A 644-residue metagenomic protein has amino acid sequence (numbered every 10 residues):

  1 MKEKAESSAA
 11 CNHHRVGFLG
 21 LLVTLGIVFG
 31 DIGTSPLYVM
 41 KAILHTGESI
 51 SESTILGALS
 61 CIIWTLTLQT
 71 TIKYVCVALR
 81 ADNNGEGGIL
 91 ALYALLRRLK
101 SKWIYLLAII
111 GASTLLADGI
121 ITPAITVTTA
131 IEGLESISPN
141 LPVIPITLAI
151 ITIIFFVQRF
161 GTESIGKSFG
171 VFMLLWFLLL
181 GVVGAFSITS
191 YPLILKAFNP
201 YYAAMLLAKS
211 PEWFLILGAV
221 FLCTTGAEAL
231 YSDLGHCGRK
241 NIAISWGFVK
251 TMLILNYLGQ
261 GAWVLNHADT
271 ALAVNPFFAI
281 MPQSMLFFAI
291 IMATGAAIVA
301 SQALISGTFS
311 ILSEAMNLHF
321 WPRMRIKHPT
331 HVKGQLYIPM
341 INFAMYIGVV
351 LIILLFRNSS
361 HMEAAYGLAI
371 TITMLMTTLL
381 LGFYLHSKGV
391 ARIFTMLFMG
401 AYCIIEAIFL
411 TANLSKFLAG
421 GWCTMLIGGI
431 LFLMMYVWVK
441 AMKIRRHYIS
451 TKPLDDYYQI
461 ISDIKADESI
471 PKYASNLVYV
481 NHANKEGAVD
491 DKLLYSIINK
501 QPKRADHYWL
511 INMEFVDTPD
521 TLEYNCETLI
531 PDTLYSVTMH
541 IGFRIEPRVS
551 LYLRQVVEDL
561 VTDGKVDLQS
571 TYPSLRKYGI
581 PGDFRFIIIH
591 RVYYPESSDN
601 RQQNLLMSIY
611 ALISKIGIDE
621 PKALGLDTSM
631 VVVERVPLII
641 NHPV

Functional and structural regions predicted by a protein language model:
K2-V644: The structured alpha-helical core of multi-pass membrane proteins
